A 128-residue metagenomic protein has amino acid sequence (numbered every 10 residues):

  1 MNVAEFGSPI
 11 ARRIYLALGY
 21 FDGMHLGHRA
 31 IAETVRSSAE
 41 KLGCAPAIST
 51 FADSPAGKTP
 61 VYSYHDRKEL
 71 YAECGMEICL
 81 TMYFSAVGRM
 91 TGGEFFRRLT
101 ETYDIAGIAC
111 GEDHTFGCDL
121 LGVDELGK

Functional and structural regions predicted by a protein language model:
M1-K128: Nucleotidyltransferase catalytic core that binds NTPs
